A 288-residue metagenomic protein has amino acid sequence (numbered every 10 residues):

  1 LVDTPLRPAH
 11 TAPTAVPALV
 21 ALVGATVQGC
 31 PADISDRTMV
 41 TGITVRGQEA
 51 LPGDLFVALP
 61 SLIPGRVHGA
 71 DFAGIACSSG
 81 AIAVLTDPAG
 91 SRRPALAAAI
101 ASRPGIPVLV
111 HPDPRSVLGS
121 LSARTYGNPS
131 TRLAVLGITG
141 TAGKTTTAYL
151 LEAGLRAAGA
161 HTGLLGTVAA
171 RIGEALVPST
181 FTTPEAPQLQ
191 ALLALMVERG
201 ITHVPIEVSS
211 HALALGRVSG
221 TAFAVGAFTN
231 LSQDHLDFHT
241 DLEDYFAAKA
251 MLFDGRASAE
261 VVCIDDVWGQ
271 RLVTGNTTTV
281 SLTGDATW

Functional and structural regions predicted by a protein language model:
L1-S120: N-terminal leader/targeting and accessory segments in enzymes
L19, D54, A76, L121 (+7 more regions): Residue-level signal for inorganic ion chemistry
G53, R92-A101, R199, F223-W288: Acidic, Mg2+-coordinating active-site environments of NTP-dependent enzymes
A73-S78, V197, S219, F253: Non-catalytic positions within long, well-ordered alpha-helices that form the structural scaffold/packing of enzyme
A123-V177: Walker A (P-loop) phosphate-binding motif
V177, F181-S209: Conserved nucleotide-sensing/catalytic segment adjacent to the nucleotide-binding pocket in NTP-handling enzymes
A212-S219: Conserved helix/coil segment N-terminal to the catalytic DExD/H
